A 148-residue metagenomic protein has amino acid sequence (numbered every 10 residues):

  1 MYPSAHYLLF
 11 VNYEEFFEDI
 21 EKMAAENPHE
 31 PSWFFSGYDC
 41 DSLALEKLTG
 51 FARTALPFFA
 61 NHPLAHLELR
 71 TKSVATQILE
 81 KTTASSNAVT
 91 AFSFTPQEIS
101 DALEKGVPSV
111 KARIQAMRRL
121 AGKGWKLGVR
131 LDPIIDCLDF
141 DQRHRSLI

Functional and structural regions predicted by a protein language model:
M1-S93: Conserved Radical SAM active-site core
H6-Y13, G106-V110, D141: Flexible, glycine- and charge-enriched loops at secondary-structure boundaries
D19, F51-A55, A116, R130 (+1 more regions): Short, hydrophobic/aromatic alpha-helical segments in well-folded domains
S42-A44, T76-I78, E98-S100, I135-L138: Flexible loop/turn segments at secondary-structure boundaries
K81-A84, R118-G122: Short, conserved, surface-exposed binding loops centered on an aromatic residue
S93, Q97-I99, G106, A121-F140: Conserved strand-turn element in the central/C-terminal portion of the radical SAM core barrel that lines
V107-L120: Glycine-rich S-adenosyl-L-methionine
D139-I148: Catalytic cores of alpha/beta
